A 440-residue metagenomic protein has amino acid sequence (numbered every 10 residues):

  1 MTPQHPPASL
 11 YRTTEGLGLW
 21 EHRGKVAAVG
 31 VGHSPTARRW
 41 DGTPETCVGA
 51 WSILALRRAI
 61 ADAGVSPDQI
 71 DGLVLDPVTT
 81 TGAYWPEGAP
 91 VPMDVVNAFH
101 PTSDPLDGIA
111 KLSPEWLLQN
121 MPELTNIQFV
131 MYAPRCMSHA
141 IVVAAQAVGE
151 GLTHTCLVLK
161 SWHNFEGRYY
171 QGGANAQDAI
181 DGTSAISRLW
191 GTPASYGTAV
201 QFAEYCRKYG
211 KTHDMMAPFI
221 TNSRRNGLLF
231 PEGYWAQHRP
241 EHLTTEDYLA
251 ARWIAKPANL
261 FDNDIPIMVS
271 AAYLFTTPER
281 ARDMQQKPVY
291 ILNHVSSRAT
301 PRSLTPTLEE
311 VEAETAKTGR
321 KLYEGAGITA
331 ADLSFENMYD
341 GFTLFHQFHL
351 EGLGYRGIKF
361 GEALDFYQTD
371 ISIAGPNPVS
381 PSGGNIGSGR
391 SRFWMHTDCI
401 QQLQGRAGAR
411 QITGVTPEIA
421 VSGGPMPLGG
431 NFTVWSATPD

Functional and structural regions predicted by a protein language model:
T2-G49, R58, R207, A217-T221 (+7 more regions): Condensing-enzyme catalytic core mediating Claisen C-C bond formation in acyl metabolism
T2-R135, A140-V143, A147, Y205-M215 (+6 more regions): Conserved active-site "lid/cap" helical segment
H33-P35, P77-T80, A133-M137, K160-E166 (+7 more regions): Acidic, glycine-rich active-site loops and adjacent beta-strand->loop/helix elements that engage anionic groups
G64, E309-A316, R320-Q347, G352-R356 (+1 more regions): Extended C-terminal subregions enriched in glycine
P67-P77, I127-Y132, C156-S161, D214-N222 (+5 more regions): Beta-strand segments within the central parallel beta-sheet cores of soluble alpha/beta enzyme folds
T80-P90, S303-T307, D340-L364, G375 (+1 more regions): Short glycine/threonine-rich loop-to-helix capping motif typified by GTGT followed within a few residues by an Asp-Pro
G82-T155, H163-G197, R239-N263, S297-P301 (+2 more regions): Conserved catalytic cysteine-centered active-site region of acyl-thioester-dependent Claisen-condensing enzymes
M131-W162, S195-E232, Y273-E279, G387-A407: Active-site-proximal alpha-helical scaffold in enzymes
